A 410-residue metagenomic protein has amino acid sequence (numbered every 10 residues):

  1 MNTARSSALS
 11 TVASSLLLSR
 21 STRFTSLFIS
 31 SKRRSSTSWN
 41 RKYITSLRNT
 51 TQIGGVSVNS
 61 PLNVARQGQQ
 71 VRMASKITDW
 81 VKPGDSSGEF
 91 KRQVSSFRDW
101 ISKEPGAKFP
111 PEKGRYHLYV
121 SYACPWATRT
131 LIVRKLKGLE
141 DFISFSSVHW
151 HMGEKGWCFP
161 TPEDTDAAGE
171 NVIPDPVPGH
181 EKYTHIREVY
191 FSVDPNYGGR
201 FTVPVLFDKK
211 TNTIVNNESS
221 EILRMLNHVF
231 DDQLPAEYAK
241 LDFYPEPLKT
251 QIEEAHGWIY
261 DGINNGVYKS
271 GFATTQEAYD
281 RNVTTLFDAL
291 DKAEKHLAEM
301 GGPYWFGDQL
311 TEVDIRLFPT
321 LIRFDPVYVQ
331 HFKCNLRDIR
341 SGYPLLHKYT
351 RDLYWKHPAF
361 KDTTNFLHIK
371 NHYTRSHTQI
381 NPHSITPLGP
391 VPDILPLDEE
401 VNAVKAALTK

Functional and structural regions predicted by a protein language model:
M1-K410: C-terminal alpha-helical interaction module
